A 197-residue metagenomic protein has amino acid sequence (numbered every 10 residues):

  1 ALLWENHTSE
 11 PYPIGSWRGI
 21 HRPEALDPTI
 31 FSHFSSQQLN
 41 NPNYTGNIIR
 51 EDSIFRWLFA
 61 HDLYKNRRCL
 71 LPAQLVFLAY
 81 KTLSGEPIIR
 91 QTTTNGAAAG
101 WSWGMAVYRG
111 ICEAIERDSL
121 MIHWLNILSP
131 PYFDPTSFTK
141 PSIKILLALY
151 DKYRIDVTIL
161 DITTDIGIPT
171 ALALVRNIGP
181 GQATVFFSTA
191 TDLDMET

Functional and structural regions predicted by a protein language model:
A1-T197: Helix-coil modules at protein/domain termini and other flexible surface or pore-lining loops, especially C-terminal
